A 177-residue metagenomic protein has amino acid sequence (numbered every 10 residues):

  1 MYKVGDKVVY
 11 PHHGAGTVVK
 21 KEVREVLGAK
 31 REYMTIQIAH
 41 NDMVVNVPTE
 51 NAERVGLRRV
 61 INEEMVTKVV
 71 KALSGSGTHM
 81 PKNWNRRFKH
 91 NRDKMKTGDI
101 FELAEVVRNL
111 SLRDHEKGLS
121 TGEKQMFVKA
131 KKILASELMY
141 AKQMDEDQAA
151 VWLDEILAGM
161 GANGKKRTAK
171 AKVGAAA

Functional and structural regions predicted by a protein language model:
M1-L57: A positional/architectural concept
E50, V55-A177: Charge/polar-rich, low-complexity and marginally structured segments
